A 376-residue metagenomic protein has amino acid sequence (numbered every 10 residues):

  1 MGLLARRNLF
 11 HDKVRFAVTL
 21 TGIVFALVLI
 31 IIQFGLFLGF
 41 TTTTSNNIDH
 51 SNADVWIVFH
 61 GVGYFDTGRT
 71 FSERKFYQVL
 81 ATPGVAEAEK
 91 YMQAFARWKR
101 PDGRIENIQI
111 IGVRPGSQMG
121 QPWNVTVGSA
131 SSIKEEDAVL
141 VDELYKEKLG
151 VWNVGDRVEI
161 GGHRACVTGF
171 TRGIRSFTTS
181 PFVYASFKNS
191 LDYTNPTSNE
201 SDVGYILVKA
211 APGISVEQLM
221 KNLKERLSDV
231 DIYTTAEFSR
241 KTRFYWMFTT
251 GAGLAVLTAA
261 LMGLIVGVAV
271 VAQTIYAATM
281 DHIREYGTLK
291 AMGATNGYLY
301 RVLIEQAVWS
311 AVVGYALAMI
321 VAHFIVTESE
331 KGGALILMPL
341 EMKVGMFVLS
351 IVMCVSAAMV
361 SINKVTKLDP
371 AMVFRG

Functional and structural regions predicted by a protein language model:
M1-I30, T41, N46, R243 (+1 more regions): N-terminal Sec/SRP start-transfer signal
K13-F40, T249-G287, W309-V313, S356: Hydrophobic alpha-helical transmembrane segments of multi-pass inner-membrane transport and secretion
V24, V28-I108, V127-A130, K221-E225 (+1 more regions): Hydrophobic, regular-secondary-structure patches
Y91-A94, R104-G116, Q121-N189: Hydrophobic secondary-structure segments that place a key small or acidic residue at a functional site
A96-R97, C166-Q218: Small-residue transmembrane helix packing/gating motifs
L219-A269, A278-I283, G297, R301 (+2 more regions): Peri-transmembrane interface segments
G263, Y276, R284-E330, G345 (+3 more regions): Transmembrane alpha-helical interface segments in multi-pass membrane proteins
M342-G376: C-terminal membrane-exit region of the final transmembrane helix in multipass inner-membrane proteins
